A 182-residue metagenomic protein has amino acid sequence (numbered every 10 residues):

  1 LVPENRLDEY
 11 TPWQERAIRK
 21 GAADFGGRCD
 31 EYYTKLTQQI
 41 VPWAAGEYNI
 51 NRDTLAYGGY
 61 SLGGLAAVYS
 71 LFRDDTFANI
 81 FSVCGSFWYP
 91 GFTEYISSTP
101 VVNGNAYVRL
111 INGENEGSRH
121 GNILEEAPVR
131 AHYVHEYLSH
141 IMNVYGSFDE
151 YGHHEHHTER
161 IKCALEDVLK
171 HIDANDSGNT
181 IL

Functional and structural regions predicted by a protein language model:
L1-L182: Non-catalytic cap/lid and distal C-terminal segments of serine-dependent acyl enzymes
